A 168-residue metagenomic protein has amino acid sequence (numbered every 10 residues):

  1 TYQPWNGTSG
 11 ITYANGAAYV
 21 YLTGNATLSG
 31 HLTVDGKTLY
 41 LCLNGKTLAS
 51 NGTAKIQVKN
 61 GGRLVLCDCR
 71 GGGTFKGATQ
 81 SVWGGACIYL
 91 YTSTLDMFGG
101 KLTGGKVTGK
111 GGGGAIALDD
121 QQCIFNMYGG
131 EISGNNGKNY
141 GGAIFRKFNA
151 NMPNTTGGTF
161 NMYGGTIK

Functional and structural regions predicted by a protein language model:
T1-S9: Right-handed parallel beta-helix/beta-solenoid
N6-G7, G52, K59, D96: Extracytoplasmic/secretory soluble proteins
N15, T33-Y40, Q57-G77, G85-K106 (+2 more regions): Surface-exposed loop/turn motifs in large extracellular/passenger domains
A17-L39, L43-G52: N-terminal extracellular ligand-recognition/capping segment immediately after the signal peptide
G112: Acidic, glycine-centered active-site loop in nucleotide-sugar glycosyltransferases
